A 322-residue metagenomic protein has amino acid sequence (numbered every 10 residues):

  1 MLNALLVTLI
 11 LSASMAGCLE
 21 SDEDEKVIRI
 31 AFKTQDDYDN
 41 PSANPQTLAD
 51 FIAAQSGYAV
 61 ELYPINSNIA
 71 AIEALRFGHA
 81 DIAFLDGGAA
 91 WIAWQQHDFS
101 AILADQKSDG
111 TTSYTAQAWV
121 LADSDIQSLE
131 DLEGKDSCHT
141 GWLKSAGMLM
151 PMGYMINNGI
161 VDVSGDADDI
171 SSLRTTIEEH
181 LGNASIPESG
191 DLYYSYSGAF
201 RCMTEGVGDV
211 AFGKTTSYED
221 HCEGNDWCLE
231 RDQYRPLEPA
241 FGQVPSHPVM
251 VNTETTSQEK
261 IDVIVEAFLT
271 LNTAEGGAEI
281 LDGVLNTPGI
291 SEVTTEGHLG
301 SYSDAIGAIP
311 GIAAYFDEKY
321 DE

Functional and structural regions predicted by a protein language model:
M1-E25: Secretory targeting signatures
E25-F32, D36-T47, T256-E322: An extracytoplasmic/periplasmic, membrane-proximal ligand-sensing/linker region
E25-Q55, I65, T112-F200: Bilobed "Venus flytrap"/periplasmic-binding protein-like clamshell domains and structurally analogous long
R29-Q35, L103-V120, G165-P187, H221-V265 (+1 more regions): Periplasmic-binding protein-like
Q35-D37, A89-W91, S108-D109, S124-I126 (+3 more regions): Solvent-exposed loop/turn segments at secondary-structure junctions within structured extracellular/periplasmic domains
L75-R76, L132, M203-T204: Hydrophobic residues within well-ordered alpha-helices
R76-K107, T111-T115: N-terminal segment of the mature folded domain
F84-H97, Y154-N157, Y196-D232: A ligand-binding cleft/hinge motif common to bilobed small-molecule-binding domains
